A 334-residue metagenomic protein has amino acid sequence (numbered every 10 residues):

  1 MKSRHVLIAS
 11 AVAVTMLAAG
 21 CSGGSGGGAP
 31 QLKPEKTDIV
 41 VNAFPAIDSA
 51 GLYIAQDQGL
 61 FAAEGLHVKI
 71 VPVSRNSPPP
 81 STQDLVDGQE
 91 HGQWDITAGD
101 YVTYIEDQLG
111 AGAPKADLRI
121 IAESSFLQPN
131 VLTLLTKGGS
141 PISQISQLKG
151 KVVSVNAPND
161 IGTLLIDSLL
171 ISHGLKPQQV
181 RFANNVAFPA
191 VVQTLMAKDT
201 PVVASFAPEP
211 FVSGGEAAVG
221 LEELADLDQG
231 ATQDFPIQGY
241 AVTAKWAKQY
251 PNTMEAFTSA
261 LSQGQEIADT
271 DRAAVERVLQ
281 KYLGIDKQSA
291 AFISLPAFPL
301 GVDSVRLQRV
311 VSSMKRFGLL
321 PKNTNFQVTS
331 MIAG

Functional and structural regions predicted by a protein language model:
M1-A9: Bacterial N-terminal signal peptides that target proteins for export
T15-G20: C-terminal motif of bacterial Sec signal peptides marking the signal peptidase cleavage site
S22-S25: Bacterial signal peptide processing site
G28-K176, N185, E209, E223-D226 (+1 more regions): Short, glycine-/small- and polar/acidic-enriched structural segments that line small-molecule recognition paths
V102, Q178, F182-A183, F188-L279: Pocket-lining segment of extracytoplasmic ligand-binding domains
L127, D228-Q233, A297-R306, F326: Short, solvent-exposed loop/beta-turn-alpha elements that line the ligand-binding surface or hinge of extracytoplasmic
A247-P321: Secondary-structure end/capping motifs
K315-G334: Conserved C-terminal helix/tail region of periplasmic/extracytoplasmic solute-binding proteins
